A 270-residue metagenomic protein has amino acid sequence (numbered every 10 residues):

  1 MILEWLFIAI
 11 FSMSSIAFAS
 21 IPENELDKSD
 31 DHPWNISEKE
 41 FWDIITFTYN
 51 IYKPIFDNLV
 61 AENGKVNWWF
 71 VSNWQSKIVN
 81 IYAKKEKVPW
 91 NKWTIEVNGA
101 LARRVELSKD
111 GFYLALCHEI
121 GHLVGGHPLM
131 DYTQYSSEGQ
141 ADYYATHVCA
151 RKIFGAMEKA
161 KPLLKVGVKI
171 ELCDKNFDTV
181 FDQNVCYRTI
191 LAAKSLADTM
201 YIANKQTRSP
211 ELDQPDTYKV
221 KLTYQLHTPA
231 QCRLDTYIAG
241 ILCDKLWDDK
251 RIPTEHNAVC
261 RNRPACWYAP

Functional and structural regions predicted by a protein language model:
E4-S14: Bacterial N-terminal signal peptides
A17-A19: Boundary at the C-terminal end of the N-terminal hydrophobic targeting segment
P22-K39: Acidic/histidine-rich, surface-exposed loop or edge segments in extracytoplasmic proteins
W42-I95: Auxiliary, metal-adjacent structural segments of Zn-dependent hydrolase domains
F56-W74, M130-Q134, I153-L164: Surface-exposed patches in mature extracellular/periplasmic domains of secreted proteins
K77-D110, I120-H127: Active-site scaffold of zinc-dependent metalloenzymes
I120-S136, Q140, H147-M157: Catalytic Zn2+-binding segment of zinc metalloproteases
S195-P270: Pan-zinc metallopeptidase signature
